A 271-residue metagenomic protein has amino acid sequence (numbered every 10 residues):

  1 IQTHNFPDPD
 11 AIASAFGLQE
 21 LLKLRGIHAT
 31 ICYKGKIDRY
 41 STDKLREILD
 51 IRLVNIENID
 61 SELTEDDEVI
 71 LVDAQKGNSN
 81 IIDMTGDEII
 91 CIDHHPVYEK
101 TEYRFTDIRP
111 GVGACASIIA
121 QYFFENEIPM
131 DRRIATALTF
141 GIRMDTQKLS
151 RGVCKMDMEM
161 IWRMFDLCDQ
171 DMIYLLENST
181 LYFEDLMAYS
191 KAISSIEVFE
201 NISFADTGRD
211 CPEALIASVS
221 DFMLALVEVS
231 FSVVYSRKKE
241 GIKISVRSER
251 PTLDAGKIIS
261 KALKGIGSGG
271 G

Functional and structural regions predicted by a protein language model:
I1-F6, A13-D43, D60, T64-D66 (+1 more regions): Hydrophobic helix-and-loop "lid/oligomerization" segment in the mid-to-C-terminal part of catalytic domains
D8-D10, D73, D93, D145: Acidic active-site catalytic centers that drive phospho-/nucleotidyl reactions and related ester hydrolyses
D10-E20, A114-Q121: Short amphipathic alpha-helical face segments that pack within enzyme cores and frequently flank/anchor catalytic
K23, E47, F124: Anion (oxyanion) recognition and catalysis
R46-D50, I108-R109, R250-P251: Short, hinge-like loop/turn segments at secondary-structure boundaries
E47, R52-F105: Active-site cofactor/cluster-binding pocket
N80-I81, A114-I128, R132, K238-G256: A short, flexible low-complexity segment enriched in Lys/Arg and Gly/Pro that occurs in N-terminal basic tails
H94-W162: Short alpha-helices
